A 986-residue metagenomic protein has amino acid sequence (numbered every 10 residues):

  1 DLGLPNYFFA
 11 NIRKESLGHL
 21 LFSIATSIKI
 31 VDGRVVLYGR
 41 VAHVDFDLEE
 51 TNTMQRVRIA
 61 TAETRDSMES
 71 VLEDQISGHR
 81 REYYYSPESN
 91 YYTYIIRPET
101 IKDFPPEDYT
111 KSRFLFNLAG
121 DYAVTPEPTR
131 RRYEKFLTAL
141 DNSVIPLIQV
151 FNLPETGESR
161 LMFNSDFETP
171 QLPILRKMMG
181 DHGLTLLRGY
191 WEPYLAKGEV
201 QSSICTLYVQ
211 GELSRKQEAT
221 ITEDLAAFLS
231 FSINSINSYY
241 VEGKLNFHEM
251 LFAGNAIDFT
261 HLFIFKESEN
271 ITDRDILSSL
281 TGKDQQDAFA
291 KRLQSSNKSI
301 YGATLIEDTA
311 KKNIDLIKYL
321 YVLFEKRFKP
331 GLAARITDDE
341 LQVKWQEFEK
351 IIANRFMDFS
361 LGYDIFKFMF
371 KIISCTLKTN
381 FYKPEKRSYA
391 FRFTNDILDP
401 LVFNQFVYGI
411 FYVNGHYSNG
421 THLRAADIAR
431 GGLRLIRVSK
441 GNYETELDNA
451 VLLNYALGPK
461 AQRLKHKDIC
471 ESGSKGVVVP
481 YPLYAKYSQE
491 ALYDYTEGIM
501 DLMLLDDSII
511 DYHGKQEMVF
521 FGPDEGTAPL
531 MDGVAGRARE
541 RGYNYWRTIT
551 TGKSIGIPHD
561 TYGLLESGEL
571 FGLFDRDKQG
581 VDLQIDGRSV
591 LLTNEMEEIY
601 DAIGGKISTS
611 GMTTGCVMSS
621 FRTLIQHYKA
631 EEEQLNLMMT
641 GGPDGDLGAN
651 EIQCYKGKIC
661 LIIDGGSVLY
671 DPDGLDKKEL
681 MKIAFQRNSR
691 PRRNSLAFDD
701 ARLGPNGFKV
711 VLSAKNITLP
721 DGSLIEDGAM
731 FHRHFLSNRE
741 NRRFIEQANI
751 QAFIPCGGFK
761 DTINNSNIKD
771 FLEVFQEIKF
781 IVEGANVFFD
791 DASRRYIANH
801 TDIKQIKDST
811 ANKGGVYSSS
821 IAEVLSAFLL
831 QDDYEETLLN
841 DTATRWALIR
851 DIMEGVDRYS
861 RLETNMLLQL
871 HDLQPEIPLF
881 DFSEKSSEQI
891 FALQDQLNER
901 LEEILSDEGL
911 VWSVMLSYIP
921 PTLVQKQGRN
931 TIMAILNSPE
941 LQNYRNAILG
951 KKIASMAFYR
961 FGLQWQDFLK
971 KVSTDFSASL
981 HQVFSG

Functional and structural regions predicted by a protein language model:
D1-A196, Q210-L251, N255-A256, I271 (+3 more regions): Regulatory modules associated with amino-acid/nitrogen control
V144-V150, R160, M178, H182-Y487 (+10 more regions): Ligand/cofactor-recognition surfaces for anionic moieties
D166, M639-T640: Residue-level marker of alpha-helix boundaries and capping positions
R622, Q653-C654: Gly/Ala-rich phosphate-binding loop of Rossmann-like dinucleotide-binding domains, activating on the conserved
L647-I652: Active-site pocket-lining segments that scaffold enzyme catalytic pockets across diverse folds
